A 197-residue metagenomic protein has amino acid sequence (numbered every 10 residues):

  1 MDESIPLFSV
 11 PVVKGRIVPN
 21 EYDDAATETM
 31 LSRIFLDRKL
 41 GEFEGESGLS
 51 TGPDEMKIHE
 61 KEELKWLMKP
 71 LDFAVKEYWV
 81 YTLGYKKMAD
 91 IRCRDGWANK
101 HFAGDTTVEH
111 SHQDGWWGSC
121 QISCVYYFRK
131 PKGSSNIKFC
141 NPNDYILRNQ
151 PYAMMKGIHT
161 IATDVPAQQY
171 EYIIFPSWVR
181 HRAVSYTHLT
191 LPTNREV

Functional and structural regions predicted by a protein language model:
M1-M88, T106, N136: Non-heme Fe(II)/2-oxoglutarate
S9-P11, R92, C120-I122, L189: Residues at beta-strand starts and edge strands
K86-G96: A short coil-to-beta-strand element that immediately follows conserved catalytic motifs
N99-I174: Catalytic core of non-heme Fe(II) oxygenases with the double-stranded beta-helix
V108-H110, H181-Y186: Short beta-strand His + acidic residue motifs that chelate non-heme Fe in jelly-roll/DSBH and cupin folds
I174-W178, P192: Short, proline-centered helix/strand-breaking motifs
T187-T193: Conserved small/polar residues in nucleotide/adenosyl-binding loops
